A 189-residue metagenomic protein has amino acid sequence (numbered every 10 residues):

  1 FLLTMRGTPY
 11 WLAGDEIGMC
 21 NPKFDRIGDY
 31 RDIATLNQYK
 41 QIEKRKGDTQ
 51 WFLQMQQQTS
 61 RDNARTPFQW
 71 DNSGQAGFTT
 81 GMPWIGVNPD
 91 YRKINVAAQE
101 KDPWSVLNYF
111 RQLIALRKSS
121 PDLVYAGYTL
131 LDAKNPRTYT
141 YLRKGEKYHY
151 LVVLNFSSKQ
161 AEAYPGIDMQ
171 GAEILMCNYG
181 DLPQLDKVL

Functional and structural regions predicted by a protein language model:
T4-W11, I17, F24-L189: Carbohydrate-interacting/catalytic domains
